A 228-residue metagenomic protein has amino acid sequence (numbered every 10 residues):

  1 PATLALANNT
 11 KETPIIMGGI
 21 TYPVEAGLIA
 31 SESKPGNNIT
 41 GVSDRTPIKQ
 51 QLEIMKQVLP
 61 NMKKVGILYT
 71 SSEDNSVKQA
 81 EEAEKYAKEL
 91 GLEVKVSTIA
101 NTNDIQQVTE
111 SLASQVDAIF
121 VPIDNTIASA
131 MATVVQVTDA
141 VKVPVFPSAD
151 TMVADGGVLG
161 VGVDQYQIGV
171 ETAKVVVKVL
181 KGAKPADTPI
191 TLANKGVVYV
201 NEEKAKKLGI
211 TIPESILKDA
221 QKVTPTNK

Functional and structural regions predicted by a protein language model:
P1-K228: Short hydrophobic alpha-helices and adjacent helix-cap/hinge residues
